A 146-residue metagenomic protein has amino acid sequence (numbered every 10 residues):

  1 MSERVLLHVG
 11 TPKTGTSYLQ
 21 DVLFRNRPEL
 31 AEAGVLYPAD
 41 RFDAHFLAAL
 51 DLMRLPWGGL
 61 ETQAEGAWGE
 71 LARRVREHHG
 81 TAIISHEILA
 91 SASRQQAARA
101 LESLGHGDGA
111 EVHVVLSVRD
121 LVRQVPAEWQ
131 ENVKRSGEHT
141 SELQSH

Functional and structural regions predicted by a protein language model:
M1-A82, H86-I88: PAPS-dependent sulfotransferase catalytic core
L23-F24, F42, S93-Q95, E128: Short, function-defining helix-loop hinge/capping sites that tune catalysis or transport
E29, R94-S141: PAPS-dependent sulfotransferase catalytic domain
I83-S91, V115-V118: A basic- and aromatic-enriched beta-loop-alpha substructure that forms the phosphate/nucleotide- and DNA/RNA-contacting
E142-H146: Short "domain-exit" segments at the C-terminal end of structured domains
